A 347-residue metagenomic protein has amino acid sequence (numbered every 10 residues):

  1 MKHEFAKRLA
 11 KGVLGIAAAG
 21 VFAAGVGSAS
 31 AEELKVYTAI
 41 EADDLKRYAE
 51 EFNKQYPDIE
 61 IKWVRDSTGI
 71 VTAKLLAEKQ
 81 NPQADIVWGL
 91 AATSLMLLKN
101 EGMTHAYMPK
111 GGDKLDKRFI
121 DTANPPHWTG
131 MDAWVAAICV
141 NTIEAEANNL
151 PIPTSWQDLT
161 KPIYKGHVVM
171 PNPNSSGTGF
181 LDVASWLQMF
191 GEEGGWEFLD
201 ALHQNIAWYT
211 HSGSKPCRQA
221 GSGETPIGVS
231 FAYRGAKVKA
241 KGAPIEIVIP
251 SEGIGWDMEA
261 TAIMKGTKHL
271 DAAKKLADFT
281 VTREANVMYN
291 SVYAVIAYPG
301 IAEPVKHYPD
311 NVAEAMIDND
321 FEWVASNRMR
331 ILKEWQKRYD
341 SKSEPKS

Functional and structural regions predicted by a protein language model:
G25-A31: Sec/Tat signal peptide C-region and signal peptidase I cleavage site
K35, A39-K62, L76: Short, polar/charged alpha-helical segment
A39, D43-K46, G69, Q83-E224: Extracytoplasmic ligand-binding site segments that recognize negatively charged/polar headgroups
T93-L97, G221, T225-P244: A ligand-binding cleft/hinge motif common to bilobed small-molecule-binding domains
R118, F198-H203, Y209-T210, K241-K265 (+1 more regions): Periplasmic-binding protein-like
C139-E144, V183-L187, D257-H269, M288-Y289: A bilobed periplasmic-binding-protein/Venus flytrap-type ligand-binding module shared by bacterial periplasmic
I163-P171, T280-A302: Periplasmic-binding protein-like
D320-S347: Conserved C-terminal helix/tail region of periplasmic/extracytoplasmic solute-binding proteins
